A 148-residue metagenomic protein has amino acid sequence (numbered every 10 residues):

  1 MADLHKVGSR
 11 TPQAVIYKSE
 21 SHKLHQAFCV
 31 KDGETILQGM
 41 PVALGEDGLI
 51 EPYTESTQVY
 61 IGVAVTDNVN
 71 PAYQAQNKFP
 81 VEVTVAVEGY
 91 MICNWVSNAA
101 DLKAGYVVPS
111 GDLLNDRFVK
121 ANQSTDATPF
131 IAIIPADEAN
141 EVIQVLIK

Functional and structural regions predicted by a protein language model:
A2-K148: Glycine-anchored, exposed beta-strand/edge motif detector
